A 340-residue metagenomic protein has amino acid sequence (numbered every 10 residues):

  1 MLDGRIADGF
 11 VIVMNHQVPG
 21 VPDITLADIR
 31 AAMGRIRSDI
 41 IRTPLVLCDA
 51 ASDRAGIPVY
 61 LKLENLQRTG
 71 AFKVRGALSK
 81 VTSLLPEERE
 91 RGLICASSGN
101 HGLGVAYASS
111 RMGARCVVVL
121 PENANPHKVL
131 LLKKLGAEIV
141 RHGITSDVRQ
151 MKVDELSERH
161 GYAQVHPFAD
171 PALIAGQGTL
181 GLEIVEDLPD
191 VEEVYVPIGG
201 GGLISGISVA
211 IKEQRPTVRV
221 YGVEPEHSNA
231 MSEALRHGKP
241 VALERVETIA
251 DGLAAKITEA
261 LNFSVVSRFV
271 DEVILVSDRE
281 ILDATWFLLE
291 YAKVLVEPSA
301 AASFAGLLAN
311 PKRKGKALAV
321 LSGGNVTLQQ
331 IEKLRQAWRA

Functional and structural regions predicted by a protein language model:
M1-V13: N-terminal amphipathic/basic-hydrophobic helices that include classical n-h-c signal peptides and signal-anchor
F10-A340: PLP-dependent amino-acid enzyme catalytic core
